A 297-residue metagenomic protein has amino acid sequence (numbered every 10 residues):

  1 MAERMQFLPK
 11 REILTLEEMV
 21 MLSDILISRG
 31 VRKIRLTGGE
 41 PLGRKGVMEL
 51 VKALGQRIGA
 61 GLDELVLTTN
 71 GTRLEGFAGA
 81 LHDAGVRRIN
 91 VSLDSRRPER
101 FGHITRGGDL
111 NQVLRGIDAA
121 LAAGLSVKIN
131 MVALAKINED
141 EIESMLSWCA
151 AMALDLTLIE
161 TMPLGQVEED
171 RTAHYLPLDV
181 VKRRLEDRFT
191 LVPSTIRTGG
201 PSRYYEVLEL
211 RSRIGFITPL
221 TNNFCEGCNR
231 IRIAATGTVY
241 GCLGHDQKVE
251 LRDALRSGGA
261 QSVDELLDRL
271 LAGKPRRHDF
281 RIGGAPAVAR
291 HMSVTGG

Functional and structural regions predicted by a protein language model:
M1, A78, T105, L243 (+1 more regions): Short, flexible helix/strand-to-coil boundary loops that buttress conserved ligand/catalytic motifs in alpha/beta
M1-L14: Canonical Radical SAM [4Fe-4S] cluster-binding loop centered on the CxxxCxxC motif and its immediate flanking residues
M1-R4, L93-S95, E160, L243: Short, small-residue-rich loop/turn micro-motifs
R4, I58, L255: Active-site catalytic pocket residues across diverse enzymes, especially alpha/beta-hydrolases
L8, E75, G165-Q166: Short, solvent-exposed loop/turn segments at secondary-structure junctions
I13-L36, R44-I159: Radical SAM/AdoMet-radical enzyme domain recognition
P41, V132-K136, P163-R171: Short histidine/acidic/glycine/proline-rich micro-motifs that form metal- and phosphate-coordinating active-site loops
S147-A151, L158-G297: Auxiliary Fe-S-binding modules of radical SAM enzymes
